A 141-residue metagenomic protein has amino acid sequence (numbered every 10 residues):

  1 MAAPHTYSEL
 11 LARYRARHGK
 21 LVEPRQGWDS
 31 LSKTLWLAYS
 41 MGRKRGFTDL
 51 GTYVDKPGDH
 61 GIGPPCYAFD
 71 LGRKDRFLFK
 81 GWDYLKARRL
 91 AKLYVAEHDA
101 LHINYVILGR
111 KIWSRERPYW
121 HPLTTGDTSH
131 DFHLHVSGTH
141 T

Functional and structural regions predicted by a protein language model:
M1-R117, P122, D131-T139: Secreted/periplasmic proteins that engage bacterial cell-wall peptidoglycan
